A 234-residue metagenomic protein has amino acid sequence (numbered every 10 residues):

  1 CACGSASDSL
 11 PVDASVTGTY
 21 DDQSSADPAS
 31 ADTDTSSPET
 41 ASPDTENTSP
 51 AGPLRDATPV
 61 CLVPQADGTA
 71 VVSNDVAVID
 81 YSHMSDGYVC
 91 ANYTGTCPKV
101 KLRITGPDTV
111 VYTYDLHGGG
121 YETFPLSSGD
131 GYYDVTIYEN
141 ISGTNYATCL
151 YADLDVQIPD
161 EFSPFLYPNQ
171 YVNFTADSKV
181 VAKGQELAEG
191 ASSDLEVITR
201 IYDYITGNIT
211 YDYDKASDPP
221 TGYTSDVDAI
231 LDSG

Functional and structural regions predicted by a protein language model:
G4-S193: N-terminal accessory/pre-domain segments preceding catalytic cores
D194, Y204-G234: Active-site neighborhood of thiol-dependent amide/isopeptide-bond enzymes
I201: Acidic/charged, solvent-exposed loop-and-adjacent secondary-structure segments enriched in E/D, K/R, S/T, and G/P
